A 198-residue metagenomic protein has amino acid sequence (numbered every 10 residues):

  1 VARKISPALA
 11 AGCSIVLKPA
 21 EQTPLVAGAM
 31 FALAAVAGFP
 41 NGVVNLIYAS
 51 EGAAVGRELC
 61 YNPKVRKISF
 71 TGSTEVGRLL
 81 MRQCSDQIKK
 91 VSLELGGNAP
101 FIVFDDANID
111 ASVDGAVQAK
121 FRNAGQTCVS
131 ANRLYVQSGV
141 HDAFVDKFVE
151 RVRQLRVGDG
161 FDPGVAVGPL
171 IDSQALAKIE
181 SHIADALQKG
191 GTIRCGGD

Functional and structural regions predicted by a protein language model:
V1-A111: Rossmann-like NAD(P) dinucleotide-binding subdomain of oxidoreductase/dehydrogenase enzymes
G38, K67, E75-D198: ALDH superfamily catalytic-core signature
